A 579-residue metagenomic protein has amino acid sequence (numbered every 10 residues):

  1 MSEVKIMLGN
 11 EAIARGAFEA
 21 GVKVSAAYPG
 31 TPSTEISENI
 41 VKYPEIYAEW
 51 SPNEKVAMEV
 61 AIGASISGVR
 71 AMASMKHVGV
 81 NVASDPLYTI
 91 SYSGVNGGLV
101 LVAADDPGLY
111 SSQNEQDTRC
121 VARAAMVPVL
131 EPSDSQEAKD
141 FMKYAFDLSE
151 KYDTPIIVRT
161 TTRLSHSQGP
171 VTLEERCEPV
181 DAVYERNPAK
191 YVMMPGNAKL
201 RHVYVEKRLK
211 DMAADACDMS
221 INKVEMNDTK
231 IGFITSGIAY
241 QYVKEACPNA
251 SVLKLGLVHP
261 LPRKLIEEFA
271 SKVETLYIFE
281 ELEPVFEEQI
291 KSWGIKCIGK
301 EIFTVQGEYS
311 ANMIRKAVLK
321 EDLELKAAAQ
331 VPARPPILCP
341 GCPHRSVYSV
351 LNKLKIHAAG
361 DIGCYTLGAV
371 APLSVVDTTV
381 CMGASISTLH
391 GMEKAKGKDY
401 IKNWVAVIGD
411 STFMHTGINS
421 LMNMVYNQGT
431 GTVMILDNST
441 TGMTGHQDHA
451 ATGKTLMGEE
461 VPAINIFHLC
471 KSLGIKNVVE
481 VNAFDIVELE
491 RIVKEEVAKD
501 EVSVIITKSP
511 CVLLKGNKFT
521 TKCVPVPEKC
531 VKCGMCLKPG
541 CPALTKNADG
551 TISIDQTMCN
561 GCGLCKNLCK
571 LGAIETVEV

Functional and structural regions predicted by a protein language model:
M1-S135, M226-N227, V285-E287, S292-K402: Thiamine diphosphate
S2-N10, P132-L338, P343, I356 (+5 more regions): Flexible, low-complexity linker and terminal segments
I36-N39, I62, A83-L87, L109-Q116 (+15 more regions): Short acidic, glycine/serine/threonine-rich loops at helix termini
N39-E45, V243-L253, H468-G474: Short helix-loop-beta junction
E45-P52, S93-A104, Y184-N187, Y426-S439 (+2 more regions): A glycine-rich helix N-cap at a beta->alpha junction
D106-P155, T161, G196, P336 (+3 more regions): Conserved thiamine diphosphate
S111, A369-I506, V512, G516-N517: Thiamine diphosphate
